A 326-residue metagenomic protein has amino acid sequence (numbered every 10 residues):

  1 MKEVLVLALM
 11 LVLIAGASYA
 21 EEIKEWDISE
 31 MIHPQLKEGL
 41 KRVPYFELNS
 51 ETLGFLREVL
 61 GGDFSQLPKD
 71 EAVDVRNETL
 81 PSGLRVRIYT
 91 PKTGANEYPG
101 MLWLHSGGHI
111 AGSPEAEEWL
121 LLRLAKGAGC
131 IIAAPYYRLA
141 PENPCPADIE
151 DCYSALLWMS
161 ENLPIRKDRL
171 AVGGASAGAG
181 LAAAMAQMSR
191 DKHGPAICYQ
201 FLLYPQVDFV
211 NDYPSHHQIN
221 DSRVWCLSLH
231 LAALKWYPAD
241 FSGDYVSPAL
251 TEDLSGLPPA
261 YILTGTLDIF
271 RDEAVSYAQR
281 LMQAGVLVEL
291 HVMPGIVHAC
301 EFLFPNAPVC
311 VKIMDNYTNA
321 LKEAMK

Functional and structural regions predicted by a protein language model:
V4-I14: Sec-dependent N-terminal signal peptides
I14-G16, N77: Intrinsic disorder/low-complexity segments, especially N-terminal tails and targeting/processing regions
S18-A20: Boundary at the C-terminal end of the N-terminal hydrophobic targeting segment
I23-K326: Alpha/beta-hydrolase superfamily serine-hydrolase fold, recognizing
